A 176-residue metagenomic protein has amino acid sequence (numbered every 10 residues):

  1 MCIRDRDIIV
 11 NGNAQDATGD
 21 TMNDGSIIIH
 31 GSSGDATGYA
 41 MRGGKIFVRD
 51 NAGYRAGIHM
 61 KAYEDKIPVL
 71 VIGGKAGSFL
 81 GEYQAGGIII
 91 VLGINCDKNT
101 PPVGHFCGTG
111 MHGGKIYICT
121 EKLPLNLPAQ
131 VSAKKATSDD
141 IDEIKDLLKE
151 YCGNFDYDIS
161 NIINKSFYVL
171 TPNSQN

Functional and structural regions predicted by a protein language model:
R4-N176: Long, distal/terminal scaffolding or interaction modules with repetitive or compositionally biased sequence
